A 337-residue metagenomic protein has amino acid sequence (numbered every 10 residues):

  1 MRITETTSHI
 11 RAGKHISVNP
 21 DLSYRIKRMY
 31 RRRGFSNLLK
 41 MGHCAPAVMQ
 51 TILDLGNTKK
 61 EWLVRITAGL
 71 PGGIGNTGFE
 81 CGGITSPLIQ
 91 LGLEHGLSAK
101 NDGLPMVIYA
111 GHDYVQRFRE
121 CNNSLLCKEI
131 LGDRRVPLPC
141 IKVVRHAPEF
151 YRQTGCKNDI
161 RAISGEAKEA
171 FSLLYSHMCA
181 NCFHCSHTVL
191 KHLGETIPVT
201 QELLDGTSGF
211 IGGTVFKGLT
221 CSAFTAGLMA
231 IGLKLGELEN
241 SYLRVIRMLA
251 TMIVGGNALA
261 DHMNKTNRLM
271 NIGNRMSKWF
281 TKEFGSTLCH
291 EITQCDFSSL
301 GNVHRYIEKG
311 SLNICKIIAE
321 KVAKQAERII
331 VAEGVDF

Functional and structural regions predicted by a protein language model:
M1-F337: Structured, active/binding-site neighborhoods that engage oxygen-rich ligands
